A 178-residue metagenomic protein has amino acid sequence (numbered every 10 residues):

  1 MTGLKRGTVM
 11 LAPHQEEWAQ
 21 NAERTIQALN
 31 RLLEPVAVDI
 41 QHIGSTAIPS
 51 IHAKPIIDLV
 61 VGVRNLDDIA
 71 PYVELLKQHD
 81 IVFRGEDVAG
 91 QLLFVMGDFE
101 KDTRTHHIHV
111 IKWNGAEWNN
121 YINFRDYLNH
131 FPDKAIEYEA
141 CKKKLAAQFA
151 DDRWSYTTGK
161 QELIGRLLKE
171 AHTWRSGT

Functional and structural regions predicted by a protein language model:
M1-Q41, G165: Helical scaffold of the NTase/Pol beta-like nucleotidyltransferase catalytic core
G7-V9, P55-L59, R104-H106, F124: Short amphipathic alpha-helical segments
L29-A70: Active-site nucleotide-donor binding segment shared across nucleotidyl transfer reactions
V63, K112, T158: Conserved residues at beta->alpha junctions
P71-H79: Short amphipathic alpha-helices in soluble, non-transmembrane regions that often serve as interface/regulatory elements
D80-G115: Conserved catalytic core of two-metal-ion nucleotidyltransferases
A116-T178: Catalytic cores of NTP-dependent nucleotidyl/adenyl transfer enzymes across multiple folds
